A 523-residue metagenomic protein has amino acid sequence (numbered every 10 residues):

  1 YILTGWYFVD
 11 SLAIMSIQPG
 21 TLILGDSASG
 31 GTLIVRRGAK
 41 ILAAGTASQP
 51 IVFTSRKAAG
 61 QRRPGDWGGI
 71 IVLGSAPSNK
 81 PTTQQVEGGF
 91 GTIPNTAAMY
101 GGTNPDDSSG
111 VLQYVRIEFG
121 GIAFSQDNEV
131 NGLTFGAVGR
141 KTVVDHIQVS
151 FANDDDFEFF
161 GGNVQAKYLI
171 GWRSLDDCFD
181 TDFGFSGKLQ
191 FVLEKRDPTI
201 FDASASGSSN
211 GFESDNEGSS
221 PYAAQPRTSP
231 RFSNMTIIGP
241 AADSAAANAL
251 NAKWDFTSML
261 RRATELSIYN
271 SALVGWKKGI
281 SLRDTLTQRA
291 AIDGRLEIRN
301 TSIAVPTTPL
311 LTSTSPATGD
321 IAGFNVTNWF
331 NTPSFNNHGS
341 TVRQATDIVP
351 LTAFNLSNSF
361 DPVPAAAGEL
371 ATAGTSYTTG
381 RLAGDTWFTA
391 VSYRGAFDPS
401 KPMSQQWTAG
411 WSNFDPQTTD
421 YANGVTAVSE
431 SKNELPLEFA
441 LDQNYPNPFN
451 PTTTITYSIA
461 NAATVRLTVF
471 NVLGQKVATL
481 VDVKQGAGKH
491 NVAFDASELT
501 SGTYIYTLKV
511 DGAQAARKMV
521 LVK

Functional and structural regions predicted by a protein language model:
I2-I14, S27-G38, G45, T54-D154 (+2 more regions): Extracellular beta-rich repeat passengers
T4-Y7, L480-K484: Beta-strand-rich interaction surfaces with strong enrichment in secreted/lumenal proteins
S429-Y445, F449-F470, H490-A496, V510: Glycine-centered coil/turn sites that cap beta-strands in beta-rich domains
A462, V481-R517: Short, surface-exposed loop/turn motifs with a glycine/proline- and acidic-biased composition
M519-K523: Short beta-strand edge segments in extracellular beta-sheet folds
